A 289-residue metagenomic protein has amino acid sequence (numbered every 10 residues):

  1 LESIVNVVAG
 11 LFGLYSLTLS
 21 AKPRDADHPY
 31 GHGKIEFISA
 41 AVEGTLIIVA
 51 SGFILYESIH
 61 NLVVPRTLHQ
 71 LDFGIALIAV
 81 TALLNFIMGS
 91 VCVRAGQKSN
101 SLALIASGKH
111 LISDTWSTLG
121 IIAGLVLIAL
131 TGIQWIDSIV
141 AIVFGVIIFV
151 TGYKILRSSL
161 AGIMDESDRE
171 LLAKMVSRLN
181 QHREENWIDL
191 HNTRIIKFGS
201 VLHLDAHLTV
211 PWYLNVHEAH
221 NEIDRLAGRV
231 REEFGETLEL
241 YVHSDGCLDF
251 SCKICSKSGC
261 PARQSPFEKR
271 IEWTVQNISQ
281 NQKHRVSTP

Functional and structural regions predicted by a protein language model:
L1-P289: Alpha-helical transmembrane segments and adjacent TM-loop junctions that form the membrane-embedded core of multi-pass
